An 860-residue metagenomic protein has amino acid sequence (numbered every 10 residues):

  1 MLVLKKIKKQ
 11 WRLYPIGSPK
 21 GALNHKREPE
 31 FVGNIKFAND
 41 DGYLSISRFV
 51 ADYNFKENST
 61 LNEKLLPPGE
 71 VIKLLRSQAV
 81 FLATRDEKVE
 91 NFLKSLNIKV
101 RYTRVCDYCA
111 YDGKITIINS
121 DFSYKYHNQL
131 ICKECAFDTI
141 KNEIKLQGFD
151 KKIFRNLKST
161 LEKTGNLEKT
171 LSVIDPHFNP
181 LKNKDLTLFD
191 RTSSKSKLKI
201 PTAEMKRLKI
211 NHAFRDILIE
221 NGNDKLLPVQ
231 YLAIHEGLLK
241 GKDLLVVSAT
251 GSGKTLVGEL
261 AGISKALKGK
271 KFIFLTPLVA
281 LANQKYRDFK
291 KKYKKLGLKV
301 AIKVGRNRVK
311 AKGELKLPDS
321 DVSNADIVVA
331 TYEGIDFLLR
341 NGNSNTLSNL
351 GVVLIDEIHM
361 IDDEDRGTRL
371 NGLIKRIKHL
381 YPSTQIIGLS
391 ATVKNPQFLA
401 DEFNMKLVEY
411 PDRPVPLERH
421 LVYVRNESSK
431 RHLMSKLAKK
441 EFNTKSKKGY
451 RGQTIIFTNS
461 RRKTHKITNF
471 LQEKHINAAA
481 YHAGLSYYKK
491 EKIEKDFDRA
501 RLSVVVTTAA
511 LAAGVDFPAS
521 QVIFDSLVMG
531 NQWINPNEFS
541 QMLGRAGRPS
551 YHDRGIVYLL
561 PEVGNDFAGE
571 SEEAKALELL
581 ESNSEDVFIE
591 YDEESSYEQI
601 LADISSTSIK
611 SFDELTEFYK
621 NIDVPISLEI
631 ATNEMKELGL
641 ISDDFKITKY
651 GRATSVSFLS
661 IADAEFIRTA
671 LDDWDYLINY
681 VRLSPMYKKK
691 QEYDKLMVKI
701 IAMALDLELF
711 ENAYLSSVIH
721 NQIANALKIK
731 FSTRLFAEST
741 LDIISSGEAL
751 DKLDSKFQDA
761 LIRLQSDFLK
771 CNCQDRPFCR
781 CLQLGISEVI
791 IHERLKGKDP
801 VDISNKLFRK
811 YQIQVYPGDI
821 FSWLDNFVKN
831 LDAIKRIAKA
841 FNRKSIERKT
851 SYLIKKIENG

Functional and structural regions predicted by a protein language model:
M1-Y231, G241-L244, L298, K447 (+2 more regions): Helicase-associated low-complexity/disordered flanking segments
H235-E236, N307-G351, E491: Conserved helix/coil segment N-terminal to the catalytic DExD/H
S252-L256, K270-K291, D336-F337, A391-P396 (+1 more regions): Conserved Walker A/P-loop ATP-binding site and its immediately adjacent core in helicase/helicase-like ATPase domains
K310-P318, K466, N477-A480, L485-T508: Conserved helicase ATPase core of P-loop NTP-dependent helicases/translocases
V328, Y332-D336, G342-Y381, I386: SF2 helicase catalytic motif II
K375, Q385-T468, E562-V563: Conserved interdomain linker/interface between the two RecA-like ATPase lobes of SF2 helicase motors
T384, F517, V528-L577: Conserved segment of the helicase C-terminal RecA-like domain
A602, D623, S627-G860: C-terminal helical accessory/scaffold domains
